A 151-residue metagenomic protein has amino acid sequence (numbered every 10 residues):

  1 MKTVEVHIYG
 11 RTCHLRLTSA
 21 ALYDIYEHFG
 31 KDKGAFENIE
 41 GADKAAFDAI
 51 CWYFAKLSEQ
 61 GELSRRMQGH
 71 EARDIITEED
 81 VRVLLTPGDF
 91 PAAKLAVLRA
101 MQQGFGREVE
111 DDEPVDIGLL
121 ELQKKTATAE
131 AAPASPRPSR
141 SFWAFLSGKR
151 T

Functional and structural regions predicted by a protein language model:
M1-H7, Y23, H28-K44, R65-T151: Charged interaction scaffolds used for protein-protein
R16-L17: Short linear motifs in exposed loops
D48-Q60, L95-Q103: Short, hydrophobic/amphipathic alpha-helical patches that form generic packing surfaces within helical domains
